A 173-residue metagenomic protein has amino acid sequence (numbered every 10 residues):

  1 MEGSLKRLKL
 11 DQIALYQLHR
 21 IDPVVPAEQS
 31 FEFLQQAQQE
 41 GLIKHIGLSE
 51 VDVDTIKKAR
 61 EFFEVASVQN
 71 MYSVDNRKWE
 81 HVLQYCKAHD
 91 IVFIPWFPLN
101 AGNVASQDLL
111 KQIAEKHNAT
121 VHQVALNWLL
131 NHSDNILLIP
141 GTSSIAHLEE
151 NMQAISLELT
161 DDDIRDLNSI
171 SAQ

Functional and structural regions predicted by a protein language model:
M1-Q17, A37-E40: CE4/NodB-like, metal-dependent polysaccharide N-deacetylase domain that modifies extracellular/periplasmic N-acetylated
I21-Q173: Beta/alpha (TIM)-barrel catalytic core signal, keyed to glycine-rich beta->alpha loops juxtaposed to Asp/Glu that bind
